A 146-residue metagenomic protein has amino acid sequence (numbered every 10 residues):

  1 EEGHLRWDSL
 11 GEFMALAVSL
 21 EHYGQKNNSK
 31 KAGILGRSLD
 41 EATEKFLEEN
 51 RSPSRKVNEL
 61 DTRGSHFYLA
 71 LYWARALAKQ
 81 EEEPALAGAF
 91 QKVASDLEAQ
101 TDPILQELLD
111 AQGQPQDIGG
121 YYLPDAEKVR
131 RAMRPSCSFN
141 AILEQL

Functional and structural regions predicted by a protein language model:
E1-W73, Q106, A111: Extended, well-ordered protein cores
A32, L86-A87: Solenoid-repeat scaffolds in large eukaryotic assemblies
F67, A94-T101: Alpha-helical transition-metal enzyme core signature, strongest for iron centers
A76, A99-P103, E107: Amphipathic alpha-helical interaction surfaces
A78-E81, A85: Ligand-binding pocket scaffold of soluble enzyme catalytic domains
A87-S95: Short, charged, amphipathic alpha-helical segments
L105-Y122: A glycine-biased, small/acidic residue-tolerant capping/turn segment at secondary-structure junctions
P124-L146: C-terminal accessory extensions/subdomains outside the catalytic/core fold
